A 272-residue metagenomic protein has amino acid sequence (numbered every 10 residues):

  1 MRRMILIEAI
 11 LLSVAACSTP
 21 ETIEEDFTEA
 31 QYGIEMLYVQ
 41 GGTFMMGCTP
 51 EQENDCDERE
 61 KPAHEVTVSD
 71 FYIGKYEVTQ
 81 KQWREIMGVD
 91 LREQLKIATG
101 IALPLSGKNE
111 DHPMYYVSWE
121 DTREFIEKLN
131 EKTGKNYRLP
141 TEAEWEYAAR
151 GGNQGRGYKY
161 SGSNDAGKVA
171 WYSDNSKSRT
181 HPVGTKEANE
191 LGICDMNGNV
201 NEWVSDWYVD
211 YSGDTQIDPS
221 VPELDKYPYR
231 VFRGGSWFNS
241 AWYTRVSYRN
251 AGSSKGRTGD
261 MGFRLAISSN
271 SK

Functional and structural regions predicted by a protein language model:
M4-V14: Sec-dependent N-terminal signal peptides
L12-T22: Bacterial Sec-dependent signal peptides at the C-terminal "C-region" and cleavage site
S18, T43-D55, H64-G162, D206-V209 (+2 more regions): Active-site microenvironments of metalloenzymes and redox enzymes
T22-Y38: GGW-centered surface loops in extracellular recognition modules
I34-E35, K135-N136, A188-L191: Short loop/turn microsegments at loop-to-beta-strand junctions
Q52-V66, N153-Q154, S176-R179, M196-K272: Surface-exposed recognition segments
K168-I193: A short, contiguous structural element within a folded domain that forms the immediate neighborhood of a functional site
